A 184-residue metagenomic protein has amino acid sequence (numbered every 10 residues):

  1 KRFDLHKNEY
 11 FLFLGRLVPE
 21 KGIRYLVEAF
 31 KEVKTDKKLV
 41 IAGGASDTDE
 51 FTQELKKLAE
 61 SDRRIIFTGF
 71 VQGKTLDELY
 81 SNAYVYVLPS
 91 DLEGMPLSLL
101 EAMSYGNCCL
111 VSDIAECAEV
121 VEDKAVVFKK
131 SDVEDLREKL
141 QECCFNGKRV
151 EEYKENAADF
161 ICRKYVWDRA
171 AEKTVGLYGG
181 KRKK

Functional and structural regions predicted by a protein language model:
D4-K21, V27-E32, V40: Conserved donor-binding/catalytic core segment of Leloir-type glycosyltransferases
L14, K38-Q53, G69-F70: Glycosyltransferase donor-sugar binding loop
T52-K74: Nucleotide-activated donor-binding/catalytic signature segment of Leloir-type glycosyltransferases, i.e., the conserved
F70-V71, E78-A83: Short alpha-helical donor nucleotide-sugar binding micro-motif in glycosyltransferases
D91: Aromatic "clamp/platform" in nucleotide-sugar-dependent glycosyltransferases that forms part of the donor/acceptor
C108-V111: Short hydrophobic beta-strand element within catalytic cores of glycosyltransferases and related nucleotide-activated
V126-E134, E142-G147: Conserved acidic donor-binding segment of nucleotide-sugar-dependent glycosyltransferases
R149-R163, K173: A short, well-ordered alpha-helix in the C-terminal region of glycosyltransferases
